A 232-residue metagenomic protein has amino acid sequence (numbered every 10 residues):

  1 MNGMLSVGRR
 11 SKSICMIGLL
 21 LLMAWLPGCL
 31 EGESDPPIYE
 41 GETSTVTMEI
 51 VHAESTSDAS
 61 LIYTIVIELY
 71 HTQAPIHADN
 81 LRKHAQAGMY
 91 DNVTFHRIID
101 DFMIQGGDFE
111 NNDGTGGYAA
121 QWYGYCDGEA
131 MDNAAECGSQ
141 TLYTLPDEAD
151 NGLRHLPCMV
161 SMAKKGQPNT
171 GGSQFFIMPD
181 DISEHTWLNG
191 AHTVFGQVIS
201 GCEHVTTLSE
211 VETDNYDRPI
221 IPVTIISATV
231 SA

Functional and structural regions predicted by a protein language model:
M1-D35: Secretory targeting signatures
C29-A232: Cyclophilin-like peptidyl-prolyl cis-trans isomerases
